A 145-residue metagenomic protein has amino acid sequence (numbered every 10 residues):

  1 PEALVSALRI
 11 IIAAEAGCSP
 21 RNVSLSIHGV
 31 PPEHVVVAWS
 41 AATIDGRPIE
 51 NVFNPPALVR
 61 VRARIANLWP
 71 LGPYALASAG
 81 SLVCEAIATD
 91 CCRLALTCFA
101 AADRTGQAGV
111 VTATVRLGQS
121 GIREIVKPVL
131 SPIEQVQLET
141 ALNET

Functional and structural regions predicted by a protein language model:
P1-R9: Rossmann-like NAD(P)(H) cofactor-binding subdomain of soluble oxidoreductases
A13-T145: Long, compositionally biased stretches enriched for glycine and/or charged residues
